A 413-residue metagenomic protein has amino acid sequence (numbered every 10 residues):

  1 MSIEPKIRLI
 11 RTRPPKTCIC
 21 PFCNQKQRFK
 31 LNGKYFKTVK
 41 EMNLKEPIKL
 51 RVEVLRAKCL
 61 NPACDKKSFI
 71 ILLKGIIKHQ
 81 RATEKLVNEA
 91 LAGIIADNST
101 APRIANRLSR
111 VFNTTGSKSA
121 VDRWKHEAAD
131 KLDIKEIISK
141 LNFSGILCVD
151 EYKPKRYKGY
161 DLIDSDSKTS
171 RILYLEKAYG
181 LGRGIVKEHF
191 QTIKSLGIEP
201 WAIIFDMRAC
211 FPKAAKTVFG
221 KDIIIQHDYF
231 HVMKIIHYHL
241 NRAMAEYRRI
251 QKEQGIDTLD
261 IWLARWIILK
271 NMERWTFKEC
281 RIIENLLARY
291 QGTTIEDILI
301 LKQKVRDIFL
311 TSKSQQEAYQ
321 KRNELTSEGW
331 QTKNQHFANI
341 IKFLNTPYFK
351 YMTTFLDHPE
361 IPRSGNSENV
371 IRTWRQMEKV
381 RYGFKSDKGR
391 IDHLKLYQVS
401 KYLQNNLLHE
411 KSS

Functional and structural regions predicted by a protein language model:
I3-T12, N43-L50: Short, intrinsically disordered, charge-biased short linear motifs at domain edges
T12-I19, V52-A57: Short metal-coordination and nucleic-acid-contact micro-motifs, chiefly zinc-binding Cys/His arrays
T17, I198-G220, M233, E253-S413: Acidic/histidine-rich catalytic cores and adjacent linkers of DNA breakage/strand-transfer/modification proteins
Q27-A92: Basic, short loop/linker segments at the boundary and entry of helix-turn-helix/winged-helix-like folds
C59, A90, I104, I146-Y152 (+4 more regions): Short, conserved catalytic/metal-binding motifs centered on acidic residues
A96-S109: Short, charged amphipathic recognition helices of the HTH superfamily and cognate SANT/SANTA-like modules
T115, A120-K221: RNase H-like nuclease fold core
K221-R242: Inter-helix linker motif
